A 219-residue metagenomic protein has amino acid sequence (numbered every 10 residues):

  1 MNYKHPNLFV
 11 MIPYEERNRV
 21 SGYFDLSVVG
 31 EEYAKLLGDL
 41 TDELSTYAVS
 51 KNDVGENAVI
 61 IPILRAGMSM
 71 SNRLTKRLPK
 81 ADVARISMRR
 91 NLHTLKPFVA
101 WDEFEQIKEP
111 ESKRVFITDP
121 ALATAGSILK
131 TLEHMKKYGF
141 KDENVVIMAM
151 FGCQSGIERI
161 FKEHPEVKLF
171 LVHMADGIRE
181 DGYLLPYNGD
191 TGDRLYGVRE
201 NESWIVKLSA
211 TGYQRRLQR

Functional and structural regions predicted by a protein language model:
M1-R219: PRPP-associated nucleotide enzymes
